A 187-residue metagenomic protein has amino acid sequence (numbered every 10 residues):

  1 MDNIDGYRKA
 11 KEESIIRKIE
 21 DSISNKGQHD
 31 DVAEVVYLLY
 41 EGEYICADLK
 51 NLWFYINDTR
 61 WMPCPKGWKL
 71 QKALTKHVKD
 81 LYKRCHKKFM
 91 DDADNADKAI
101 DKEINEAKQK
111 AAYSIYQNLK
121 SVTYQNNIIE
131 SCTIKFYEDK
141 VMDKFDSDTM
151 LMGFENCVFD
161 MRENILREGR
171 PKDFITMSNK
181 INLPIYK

Functional and structural regions predicted by a protein language model:
D5-K187: Intein modules and their embedded homing endonuclease domains
